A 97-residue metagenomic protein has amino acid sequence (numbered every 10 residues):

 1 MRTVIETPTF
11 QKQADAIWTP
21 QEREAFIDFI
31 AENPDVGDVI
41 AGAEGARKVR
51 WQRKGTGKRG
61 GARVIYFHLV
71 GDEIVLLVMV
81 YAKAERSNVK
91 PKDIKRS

Functional and structural regions predicted by a protein language model:
M1-Q21: Arg/Lys-rich, positively charged N-terminal/basic patches that mediate binding to nucleic acids
T3, R47, S87: Residues that recognize and position ribonucleotide moieties
Q21-F29: Short, solvent-exposed recognition patches
D28-K58: A short, surface-exposed loop/turn module that caps and links secondary-structure elements
K54-T56, F67-V70: Short polar/acidic secondary-structure junctions
G60-V64: Short, surface-exposed coil-to-beta transition loops
H68-S97: Enriched for short, Lys/Arg-rich terminal
